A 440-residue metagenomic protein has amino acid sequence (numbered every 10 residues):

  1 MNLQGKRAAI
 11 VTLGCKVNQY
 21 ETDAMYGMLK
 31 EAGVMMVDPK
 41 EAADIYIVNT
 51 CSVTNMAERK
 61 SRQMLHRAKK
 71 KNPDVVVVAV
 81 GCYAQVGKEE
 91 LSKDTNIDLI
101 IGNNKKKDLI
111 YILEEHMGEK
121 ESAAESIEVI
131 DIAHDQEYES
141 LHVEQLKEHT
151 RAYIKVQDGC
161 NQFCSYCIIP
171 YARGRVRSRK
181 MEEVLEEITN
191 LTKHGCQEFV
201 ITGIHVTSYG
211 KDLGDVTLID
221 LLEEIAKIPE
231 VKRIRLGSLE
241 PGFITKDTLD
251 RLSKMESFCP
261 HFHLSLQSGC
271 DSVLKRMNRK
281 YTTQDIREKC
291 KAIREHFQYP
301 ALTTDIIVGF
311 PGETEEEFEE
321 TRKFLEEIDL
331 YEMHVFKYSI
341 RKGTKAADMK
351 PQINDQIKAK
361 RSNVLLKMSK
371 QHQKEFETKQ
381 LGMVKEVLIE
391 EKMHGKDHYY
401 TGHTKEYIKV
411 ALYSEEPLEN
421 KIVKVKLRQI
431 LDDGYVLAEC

Functional and structural regions predicted by a protein language model:
M1-Y209, D247, F258, F262 (+5 more regions): Proteins enriched for Cys/Gly/acidic motifs involved in redox and nucleic-acid/cofactor modification
S52-V53, R173-G174, D215, R276-Y281 (+1 more regions): Short glycine-enriched, charge-decorated loop/helix-capping segments at active-site entrances that position
V77-V78, G87, K193-E315, E326-E327: Conserved SAM/AdoMet-binding glycine-rich loop
E144-Q145, D250-K254, L266, E377-K379 (+2 more regions): Replace "in large, NTP-powered and nucleic-acid-processing enzymes" with "in large, NTP-powered factors and other
L264, D305, L325, M333 (+3 more regions): Hydrophobic, well-ordered secondary-structure elements that form the walls of internal hydrophobic environments
E317-K323: Short, acidic/polar
K337-P351: Aromatic/acidic polysaccharide-binding cleft in carbohydrate-active enzymes
D348-C440: Terminal RNA-binding accessory module
